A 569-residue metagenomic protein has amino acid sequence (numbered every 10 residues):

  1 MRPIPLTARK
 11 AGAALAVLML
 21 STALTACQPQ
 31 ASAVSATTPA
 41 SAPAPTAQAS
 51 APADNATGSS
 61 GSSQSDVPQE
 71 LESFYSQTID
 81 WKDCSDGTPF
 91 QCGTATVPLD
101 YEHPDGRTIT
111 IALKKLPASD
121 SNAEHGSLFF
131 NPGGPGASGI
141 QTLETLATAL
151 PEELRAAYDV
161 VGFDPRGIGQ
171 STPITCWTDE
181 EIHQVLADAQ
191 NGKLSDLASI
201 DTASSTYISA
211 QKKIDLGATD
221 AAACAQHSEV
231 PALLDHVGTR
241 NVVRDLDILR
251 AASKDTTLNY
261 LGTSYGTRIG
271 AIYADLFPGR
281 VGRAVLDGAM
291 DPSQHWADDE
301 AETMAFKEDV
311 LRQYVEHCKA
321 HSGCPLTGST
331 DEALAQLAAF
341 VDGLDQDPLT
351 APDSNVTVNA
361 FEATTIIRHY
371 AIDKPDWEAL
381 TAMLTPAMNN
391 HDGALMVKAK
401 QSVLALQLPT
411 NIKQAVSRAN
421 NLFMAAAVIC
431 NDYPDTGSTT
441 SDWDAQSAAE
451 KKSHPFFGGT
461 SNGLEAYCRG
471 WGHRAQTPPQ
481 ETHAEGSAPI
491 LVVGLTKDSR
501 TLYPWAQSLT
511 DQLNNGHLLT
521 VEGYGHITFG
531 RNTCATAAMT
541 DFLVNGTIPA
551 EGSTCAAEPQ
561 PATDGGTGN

Functional and structural regions predicted by a protein language model:
R2-L15: Bacterial N-terminal signal peptides that target proteins for export
T22-A26: C-terminal motif of bacterial Sec signal peptides marking the signal peptidase cleavage site
C27-T37: Bacterial lipoprotein signal-peptidase II cleavage site
V34, D100, T263, T267 (+4 more regions): Charge-rich, low-complexity terminal tails
A36-G61: Post-signal peptide N-terminal segment of mature Sec-exported envelope proteins
G61-E362, A427-I429, Y433-N569: Gly/Pro-rich cap/lid or specificity-loop segments adjacent to the active site
A320-A427: Alpha/beta-hydrolase-fold enzymes
